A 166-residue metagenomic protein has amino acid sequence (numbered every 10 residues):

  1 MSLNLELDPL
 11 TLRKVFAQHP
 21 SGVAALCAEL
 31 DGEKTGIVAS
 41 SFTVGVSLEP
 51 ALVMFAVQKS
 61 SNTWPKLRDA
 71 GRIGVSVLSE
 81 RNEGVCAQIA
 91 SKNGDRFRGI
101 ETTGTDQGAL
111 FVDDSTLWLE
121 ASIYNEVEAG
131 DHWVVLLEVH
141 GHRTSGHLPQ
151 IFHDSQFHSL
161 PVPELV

Functional and structural regions predicted by a protein language model:
M1-V166: Basic, polyanion-binding surface patches
